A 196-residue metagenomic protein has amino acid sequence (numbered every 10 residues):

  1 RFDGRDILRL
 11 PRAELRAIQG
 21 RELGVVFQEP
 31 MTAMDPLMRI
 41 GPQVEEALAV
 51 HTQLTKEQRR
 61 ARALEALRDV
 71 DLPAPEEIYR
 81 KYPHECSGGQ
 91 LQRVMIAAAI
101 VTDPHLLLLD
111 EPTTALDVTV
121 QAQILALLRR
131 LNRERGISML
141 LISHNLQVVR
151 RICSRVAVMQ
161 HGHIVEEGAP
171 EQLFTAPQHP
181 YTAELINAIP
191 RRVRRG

Functional and structural regions predicted by a protein language model:
D6-G24, P42, V50, Q172-P177: ABC ATPase NBD coupling module
V101-H105: A short, proline-enriched helix->beta-strand linker immediately N-terminal to the Walker B motif in ABC-type P-loop
L107-D110: Catalytic Walker B motif of ABC-type/P-loop ATPase nucleotide-binding domains
A122-R135, Q147: Helical segment within the ABC ATPase nucleotide-binding domain
V149-R151: A short, surface-exposed alpha-helical micro-motif characterized by mixed small hydrophobic and charged/polar residues
E167-G168: ABC ATPase "signature
